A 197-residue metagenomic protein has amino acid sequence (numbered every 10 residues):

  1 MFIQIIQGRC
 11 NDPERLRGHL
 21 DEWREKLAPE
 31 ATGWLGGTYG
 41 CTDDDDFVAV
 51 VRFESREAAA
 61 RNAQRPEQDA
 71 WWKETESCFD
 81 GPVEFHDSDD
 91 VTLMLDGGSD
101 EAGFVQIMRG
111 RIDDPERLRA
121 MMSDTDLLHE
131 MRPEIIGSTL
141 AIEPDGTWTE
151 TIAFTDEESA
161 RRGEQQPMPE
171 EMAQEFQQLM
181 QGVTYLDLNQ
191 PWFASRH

Functional and structural regions predicted by a protein language model:
M1-V48, E54-H197: Short S/T/G/P-rich N-terminal loop/turn motif that feeds into the first structured element of a domain
